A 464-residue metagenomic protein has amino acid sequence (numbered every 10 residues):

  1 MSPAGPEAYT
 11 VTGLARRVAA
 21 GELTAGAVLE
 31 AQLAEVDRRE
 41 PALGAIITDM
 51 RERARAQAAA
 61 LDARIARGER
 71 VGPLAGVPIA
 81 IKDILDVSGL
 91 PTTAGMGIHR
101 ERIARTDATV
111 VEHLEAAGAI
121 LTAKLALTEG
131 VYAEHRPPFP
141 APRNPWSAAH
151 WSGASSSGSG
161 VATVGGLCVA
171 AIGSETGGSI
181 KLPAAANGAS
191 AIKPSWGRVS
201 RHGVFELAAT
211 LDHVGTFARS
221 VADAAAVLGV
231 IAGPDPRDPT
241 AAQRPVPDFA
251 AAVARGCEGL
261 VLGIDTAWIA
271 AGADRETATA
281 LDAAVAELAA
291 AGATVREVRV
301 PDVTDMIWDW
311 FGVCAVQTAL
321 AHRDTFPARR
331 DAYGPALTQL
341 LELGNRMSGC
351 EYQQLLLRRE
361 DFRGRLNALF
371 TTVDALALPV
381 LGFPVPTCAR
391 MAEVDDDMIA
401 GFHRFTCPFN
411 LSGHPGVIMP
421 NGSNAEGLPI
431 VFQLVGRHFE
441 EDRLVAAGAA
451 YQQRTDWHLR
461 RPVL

Functional and structural regions predicted by a protein language model:
M1-A56, A66, A290-G292, E351 (+1 more regions): An N-terminal boundary/leader segment
G13-A19, W268, V303, H322-L411 (+1 more regions): Serine-dependent amide/ester hydrolase catalytic core
G13-A20, I98-R102, D212-R219, E342-M347 (+1 more regions): Short, well-ordered beta-strand elements within core beta-sheets of diverse protein domains
A25-E30, A59-D62, R275-R299, H322-A328 (+1 more regions): Acyltransferase
Q32, A54, A224, L262 (+4 more regions): Residue-level signal for inorganic ion chemistry
R38, E112, A116, V164-A271 (+4 more regions): Structural helix-boundary/capping segments
L74-A94, A254-T266, V313-N367, P415-P429: Short helix-loop capping/hinge segments that flank enzyme active sites or metal/cofactor-binding pockets
L74-V214, A267, L378-D397: Short glycine/serine-rich loop/turn segments
